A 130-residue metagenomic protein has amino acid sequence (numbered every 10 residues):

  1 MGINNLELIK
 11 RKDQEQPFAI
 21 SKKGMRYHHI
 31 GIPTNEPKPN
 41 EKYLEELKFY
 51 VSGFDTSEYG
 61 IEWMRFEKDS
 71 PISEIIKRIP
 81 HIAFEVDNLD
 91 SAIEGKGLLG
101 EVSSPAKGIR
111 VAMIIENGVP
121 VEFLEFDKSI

Functional and structural regions predicted by a protein language model:
M1-T56, I61-E74, G97-I130: Vicinal oxygen chelate
I75-E101: Mid-chain, well-packed structural core segment of small domains
